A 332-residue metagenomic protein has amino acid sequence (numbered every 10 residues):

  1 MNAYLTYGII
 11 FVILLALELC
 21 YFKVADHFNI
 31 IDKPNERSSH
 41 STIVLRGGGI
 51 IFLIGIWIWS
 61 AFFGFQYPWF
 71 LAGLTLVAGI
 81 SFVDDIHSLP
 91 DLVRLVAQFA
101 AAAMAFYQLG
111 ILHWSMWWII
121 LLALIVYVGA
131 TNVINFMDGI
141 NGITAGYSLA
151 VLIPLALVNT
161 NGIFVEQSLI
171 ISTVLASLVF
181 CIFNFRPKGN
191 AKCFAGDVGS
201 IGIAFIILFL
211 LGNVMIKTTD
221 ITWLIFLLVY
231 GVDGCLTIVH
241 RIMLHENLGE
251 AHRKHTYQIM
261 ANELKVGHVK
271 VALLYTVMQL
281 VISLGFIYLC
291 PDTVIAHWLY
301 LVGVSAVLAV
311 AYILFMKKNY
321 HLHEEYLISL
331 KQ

Functional and structural regions predicted by a protein language model:
M1-C235: "…together with the soluble PPM/PP2C metallo-phosphatase catalytic core" -> "…together with the soluble PPM/PP2C
L19-L45, I238-V269: Cytosolic, membrane-interface loops and tails of multi-pass inner-membrane proteins
K23-F28, K188-G189, I242, A311-L327: Membrane-interface capping segments at transmembrane-helix boundaries
L227, A296-Y312: Small-residue-rich transmembrane alpha-helices that serve as helix-helix interface/gating elements in multipass
R253-T256, Y320-Q332: Short, highly charged, low-complexity non-transmembrane loops/tails of multi-pass membrane proteins
K254, N262-G285, C290: Alpha-helical transmembrane segments of integral membrane proteins, especially multi-pass inner/plasma-membrane
L284-V302: Extracellular/periplasmic helix-loop-helix junctions in multi-pass membrane proteins
